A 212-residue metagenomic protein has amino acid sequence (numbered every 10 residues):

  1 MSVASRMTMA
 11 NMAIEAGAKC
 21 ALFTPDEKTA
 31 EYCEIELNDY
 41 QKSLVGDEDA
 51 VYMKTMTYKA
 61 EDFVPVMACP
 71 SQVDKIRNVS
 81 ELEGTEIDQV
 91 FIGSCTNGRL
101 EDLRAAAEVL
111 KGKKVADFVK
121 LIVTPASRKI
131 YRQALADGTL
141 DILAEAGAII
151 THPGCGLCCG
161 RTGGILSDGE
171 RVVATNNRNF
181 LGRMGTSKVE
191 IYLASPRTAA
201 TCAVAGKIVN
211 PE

Functional and structural regions predicted by a protein language model:
M1-E212: Fe-S-dependent hydro-lyases/dehydratases of central metabolism
